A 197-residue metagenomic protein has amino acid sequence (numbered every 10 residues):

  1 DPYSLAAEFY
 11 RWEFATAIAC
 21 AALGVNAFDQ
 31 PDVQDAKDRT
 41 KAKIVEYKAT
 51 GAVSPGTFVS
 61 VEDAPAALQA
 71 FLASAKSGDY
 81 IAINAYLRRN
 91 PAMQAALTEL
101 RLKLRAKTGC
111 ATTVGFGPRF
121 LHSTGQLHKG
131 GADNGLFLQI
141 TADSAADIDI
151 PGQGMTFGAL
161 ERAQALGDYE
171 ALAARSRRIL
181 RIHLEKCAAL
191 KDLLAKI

Functional and structural regions predicted by a protein language model:
D1-I197: Phosphate-moiety recognition in structured ligand-binding domains
